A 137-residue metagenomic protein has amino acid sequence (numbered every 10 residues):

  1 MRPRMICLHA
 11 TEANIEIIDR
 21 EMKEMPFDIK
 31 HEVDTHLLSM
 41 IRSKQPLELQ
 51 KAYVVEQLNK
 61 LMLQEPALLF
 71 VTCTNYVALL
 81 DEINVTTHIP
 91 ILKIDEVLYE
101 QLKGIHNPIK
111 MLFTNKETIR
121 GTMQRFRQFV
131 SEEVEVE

Functional and structural regions predicted by a protein language model:
M1-E137: Non-catalytic structural scaffold of enzyme domains
